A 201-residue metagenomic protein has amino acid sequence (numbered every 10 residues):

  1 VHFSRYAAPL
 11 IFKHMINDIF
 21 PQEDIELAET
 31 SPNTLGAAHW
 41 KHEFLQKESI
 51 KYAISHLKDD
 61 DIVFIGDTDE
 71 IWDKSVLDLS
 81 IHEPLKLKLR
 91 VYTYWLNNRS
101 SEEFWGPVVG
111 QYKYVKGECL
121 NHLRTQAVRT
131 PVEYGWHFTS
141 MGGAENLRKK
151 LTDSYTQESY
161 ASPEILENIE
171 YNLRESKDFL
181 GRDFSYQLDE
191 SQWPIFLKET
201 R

Functional and structural regions predicted by a protein language model:
V1-I65, K74: Active-site-proximal specificity loops/subdomain of glycosyltransferases
S4, S31, S49, S55 (+9 more regions): Generic serine detector
R5, K13-H14, R90, R99 (+6 more regions): Arginine residue identity/basic-tract feature
F12, D24, Q46, V91-T93 (+2 more regions): A generic alpha-helix propensity feature with a strong bias for hydrophobic helices
D18, D24, D59-D61, D67-D69 (+6 more regions): Acidic-enriched, low-complexity/disordered segments with a strong bias for Aspartate over Glutamate
W40-E43, E70-E164: Conserved catalytic core of nucleotide-sugar-dependent glycosyltransferases
D59, P131-R201: C-terminal accessory extensions appended to soluble enzyme cores
